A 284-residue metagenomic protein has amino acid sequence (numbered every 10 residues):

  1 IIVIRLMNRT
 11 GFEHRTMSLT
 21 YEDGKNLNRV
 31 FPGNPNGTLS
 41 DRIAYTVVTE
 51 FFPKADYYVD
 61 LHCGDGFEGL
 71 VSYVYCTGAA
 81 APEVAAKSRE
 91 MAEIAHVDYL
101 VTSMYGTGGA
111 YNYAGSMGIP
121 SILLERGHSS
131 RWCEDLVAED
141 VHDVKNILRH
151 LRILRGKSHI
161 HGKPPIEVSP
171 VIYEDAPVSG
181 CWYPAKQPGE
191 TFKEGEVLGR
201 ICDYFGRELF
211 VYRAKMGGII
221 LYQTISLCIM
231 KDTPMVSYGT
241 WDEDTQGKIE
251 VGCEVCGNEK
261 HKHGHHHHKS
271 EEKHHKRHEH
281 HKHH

Functional and structural regions predicted by a protein language model:
I1-H284: Structured catalytic-domain cores with a bias toward divalent-metal coordination
